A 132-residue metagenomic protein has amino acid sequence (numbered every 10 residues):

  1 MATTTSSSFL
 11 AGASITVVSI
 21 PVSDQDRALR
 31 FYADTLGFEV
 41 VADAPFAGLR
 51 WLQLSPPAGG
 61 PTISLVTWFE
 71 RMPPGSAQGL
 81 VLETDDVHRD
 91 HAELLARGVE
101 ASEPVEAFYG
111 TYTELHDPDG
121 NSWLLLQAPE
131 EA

Functional and structural regions predicted by a protein language model:
M1-L29, G60, A77-L80, P129-A132: N-terminal beta-strand motif that seeds the catalytic metal site of vicinal oxygen chelate
S7-L10, D43, Q53-S55, F69-P73 (+2 more regions): Short secondary-structure boundary/capping segments
G12, S19-G60: Core segments of cupin and vicinal oxygen chelate
V22-D26, P57, P73-P74, G79-S122 (+1 more regions): Vicinal oxygen chelate
T35, F69, R97-G98: Alpha-helix boundary/capping residues
A44, V66-W68, E106, L126-E131: Acetyl-CoA-dependent GNAT
R50, T111, E130-A132: Generic structural signal for helix capping and beta-alpha/helix-loop junctions
T62-S64: A short, structured beta-strand/loop element
